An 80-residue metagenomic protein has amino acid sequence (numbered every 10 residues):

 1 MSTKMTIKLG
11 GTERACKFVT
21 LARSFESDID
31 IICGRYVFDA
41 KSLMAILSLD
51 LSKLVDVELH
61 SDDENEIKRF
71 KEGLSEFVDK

Functional and structural regions predicted by a protein language model:
M1-K8: Short glycine-/aliphatic-rich beta-strand segments at the starts of folded cytosolic domains
M5, S27-I29, V55-V57: Conserved beta-strand core positions
T12-S27, Y36-L51, I67, E72: Amphipathic alpha-helical interaction surfaces in cytosolic regulatory modules
I29-G34, E76-K80: Conserved short beta-strand edge segments in small beta-sheet-based binding/regulatory domains
G34-R35, D62: Short, ordered loop/turn segments at secondary-structure junctions
K53-K80: C-terminal structural segments of small proteins and small subunits
